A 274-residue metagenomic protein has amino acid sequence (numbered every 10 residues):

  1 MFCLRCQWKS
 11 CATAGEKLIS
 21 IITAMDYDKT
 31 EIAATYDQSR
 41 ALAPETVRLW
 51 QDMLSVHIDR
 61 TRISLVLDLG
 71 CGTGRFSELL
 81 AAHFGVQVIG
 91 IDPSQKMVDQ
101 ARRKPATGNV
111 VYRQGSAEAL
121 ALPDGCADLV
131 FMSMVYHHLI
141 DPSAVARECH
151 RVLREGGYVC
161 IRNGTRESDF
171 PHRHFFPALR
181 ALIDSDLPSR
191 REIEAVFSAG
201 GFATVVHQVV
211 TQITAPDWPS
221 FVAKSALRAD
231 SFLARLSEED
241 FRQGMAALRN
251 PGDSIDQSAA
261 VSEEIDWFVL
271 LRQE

Functional and structural regions predicted by a protein language model:
I19-T61, R75-L79, M97-Q100, L227-A229: Conserved class I S-adenosyl-L-methionine
L65-L67, T73-A119: Class I SAM-dependent methyltransferase SAM/SAH-binding core
T73, V206-E274: Conserved Class I S-adenosyl-L-methionine
F131: A conserved beta-strand element that flanks and buttresses the S-adenosyl-L-methionine
M134-V135: Short catalytic micro-motifs in class I SAM-dependent methyltransferases
S143-E155: A short glycine-rich, Lys/Arg-flanked "PGG" loop and its adjoining helix->strand segment in the class I
Y158-D186: Conserved class I S-adenosyl-L-methionine
D186-G200: Short alpha-helix
